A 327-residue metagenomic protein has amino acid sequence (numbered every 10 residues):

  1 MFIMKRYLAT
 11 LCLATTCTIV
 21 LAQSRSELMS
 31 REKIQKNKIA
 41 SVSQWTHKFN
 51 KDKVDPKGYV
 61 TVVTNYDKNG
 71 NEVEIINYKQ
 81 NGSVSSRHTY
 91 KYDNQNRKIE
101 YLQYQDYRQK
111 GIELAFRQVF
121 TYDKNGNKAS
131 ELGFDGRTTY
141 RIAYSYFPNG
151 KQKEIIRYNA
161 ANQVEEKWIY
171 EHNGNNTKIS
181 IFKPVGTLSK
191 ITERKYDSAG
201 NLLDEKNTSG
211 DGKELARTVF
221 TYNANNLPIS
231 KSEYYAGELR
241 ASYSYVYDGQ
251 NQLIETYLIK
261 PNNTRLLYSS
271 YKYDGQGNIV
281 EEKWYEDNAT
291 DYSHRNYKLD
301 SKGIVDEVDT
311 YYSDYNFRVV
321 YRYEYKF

Functional and structural regions predicted by a protein language model:
M1-S26: Bacterial Sec-dependent N-terminal signal peptides
Q23-F327: Buried hydrophobic residues that stabilize the cores of well-folded domains
